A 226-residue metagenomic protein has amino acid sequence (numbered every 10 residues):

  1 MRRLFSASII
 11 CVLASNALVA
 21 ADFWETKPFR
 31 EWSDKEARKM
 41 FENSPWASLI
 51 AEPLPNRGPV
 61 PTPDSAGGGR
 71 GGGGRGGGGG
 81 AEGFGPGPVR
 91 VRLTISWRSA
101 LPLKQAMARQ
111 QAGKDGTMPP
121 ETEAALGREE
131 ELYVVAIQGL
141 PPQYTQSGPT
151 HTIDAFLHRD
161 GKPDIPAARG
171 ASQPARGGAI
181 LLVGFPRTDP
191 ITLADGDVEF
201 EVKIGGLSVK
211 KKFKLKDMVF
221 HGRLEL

Functional and structural regions predicted by a protein language model:
M1-L4: Positively charged n-region of N-terminal signal peptides that target proteins for export
S6-N16: Bacterial N-terminal signal peptides
A21-L226: PEST-like low-complexity, intrinsically disordered acidic/proline/serine-rich tracts that flank trafficking/processing
